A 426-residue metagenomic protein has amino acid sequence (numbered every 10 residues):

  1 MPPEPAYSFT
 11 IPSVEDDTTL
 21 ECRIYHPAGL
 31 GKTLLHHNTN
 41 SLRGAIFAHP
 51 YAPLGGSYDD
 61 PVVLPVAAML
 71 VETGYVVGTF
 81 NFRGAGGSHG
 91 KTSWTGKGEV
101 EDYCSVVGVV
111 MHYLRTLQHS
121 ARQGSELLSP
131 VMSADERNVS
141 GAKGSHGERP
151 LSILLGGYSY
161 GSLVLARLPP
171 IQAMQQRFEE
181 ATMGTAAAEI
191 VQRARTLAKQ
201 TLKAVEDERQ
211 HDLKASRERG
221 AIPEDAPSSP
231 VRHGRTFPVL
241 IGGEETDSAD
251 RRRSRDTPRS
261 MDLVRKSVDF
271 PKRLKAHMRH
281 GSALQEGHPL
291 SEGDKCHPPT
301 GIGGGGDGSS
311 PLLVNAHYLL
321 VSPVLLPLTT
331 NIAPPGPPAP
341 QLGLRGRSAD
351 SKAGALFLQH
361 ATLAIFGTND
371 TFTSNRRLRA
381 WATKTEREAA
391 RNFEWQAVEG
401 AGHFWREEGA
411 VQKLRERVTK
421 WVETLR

Functional and structural regions predicted by a protein language model:
M1-G44: N-terminal cap/lid segment of alpha/beta-hydrolase-fold proteins
L54, G90, A401-K413: Catalytic histidine-centered segment of alpha/beta-hydrolase-like enzymes
G55-P65, N375-R376: The serine-hydrolase catalytic nucleophile loop
P65-H89: Conserved alpha/beta-hydrolase
A85, W395-F404: Histidine-bearing beta->alpha loop at or near hydrolase active sites
T92-G144, Q172-A221, V231, R235-G243 (+4 more regions): Alpha/beta-hydrolase active-site loop
L155-L165: Gly/Ala-rich beta-loop-alpha elbow adjacent to hydrolase catalytic centers
L358, A364-F366, D370: Short beta-strand/loop motif that positions the catalytic acidic residue of the alpha/beta-hydrolase fold
